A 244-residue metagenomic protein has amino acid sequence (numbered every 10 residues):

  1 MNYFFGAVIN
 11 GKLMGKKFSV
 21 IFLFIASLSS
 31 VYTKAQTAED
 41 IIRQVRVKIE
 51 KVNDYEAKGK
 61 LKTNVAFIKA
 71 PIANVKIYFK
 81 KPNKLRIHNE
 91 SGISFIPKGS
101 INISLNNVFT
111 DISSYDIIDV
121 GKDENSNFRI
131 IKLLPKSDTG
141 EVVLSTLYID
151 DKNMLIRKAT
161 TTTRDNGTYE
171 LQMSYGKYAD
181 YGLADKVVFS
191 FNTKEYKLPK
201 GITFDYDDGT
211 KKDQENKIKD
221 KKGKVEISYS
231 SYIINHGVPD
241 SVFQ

Functional and structural regions predicted by a protein language model:
N2-Y3: Intrinsic-disorder-associated, low-complexity terminal segments enriched in Asp/Asn/His/Tyr and depleted of Lys/Arg
V8-I21: Bacterial N-terminal signal peptides that target proteins for export
V20-S29: Bacterial N-terminal signal peptides
V31-A35: Sec/Tat signal peptide C-region and signal peptidase I cleavage site
Q36-K51, K58-L61, K69, N83-L155 (+4 more regions): Flexible, processing/modification-adjacent segments and terminal tails in exported/periplasmic/extracellular proteins
N64-A66, K194: Sequence/structural signature of outer-membrane beta-barrel proteins
A73-N83: Short secondary-structure subsegments characteristic of cysteine-rich extracellular domains
N127-F243: Gly/Pro-enriched, hydrophobic low-complexity segments that function as extracytoplasmic propeptides/linkers
